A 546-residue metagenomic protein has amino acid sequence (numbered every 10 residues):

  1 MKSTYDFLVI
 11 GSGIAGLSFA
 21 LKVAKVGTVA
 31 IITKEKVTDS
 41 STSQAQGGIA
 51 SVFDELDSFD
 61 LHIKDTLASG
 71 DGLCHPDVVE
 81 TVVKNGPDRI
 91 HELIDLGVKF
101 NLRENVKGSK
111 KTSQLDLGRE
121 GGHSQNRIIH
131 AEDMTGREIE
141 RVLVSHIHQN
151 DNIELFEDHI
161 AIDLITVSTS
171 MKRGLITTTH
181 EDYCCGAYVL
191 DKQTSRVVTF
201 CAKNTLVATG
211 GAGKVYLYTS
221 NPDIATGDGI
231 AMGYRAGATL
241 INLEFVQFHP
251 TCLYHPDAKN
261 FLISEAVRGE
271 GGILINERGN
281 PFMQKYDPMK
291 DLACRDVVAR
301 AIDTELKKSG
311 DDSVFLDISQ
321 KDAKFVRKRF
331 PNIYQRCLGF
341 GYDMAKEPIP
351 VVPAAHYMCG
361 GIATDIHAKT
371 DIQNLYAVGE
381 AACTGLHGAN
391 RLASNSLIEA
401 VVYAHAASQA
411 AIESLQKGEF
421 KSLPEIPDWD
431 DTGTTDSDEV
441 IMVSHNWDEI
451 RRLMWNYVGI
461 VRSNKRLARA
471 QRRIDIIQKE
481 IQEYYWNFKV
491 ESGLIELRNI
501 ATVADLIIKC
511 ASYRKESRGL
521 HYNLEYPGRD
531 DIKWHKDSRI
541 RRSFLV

Functional and structural regions predicted by a protein language model:
M1-Y5, K22, V37-D39, S43-A50 (+7 more regions): Glycine- and aromatic-enriched mobile tails/lids
K2-Y5, T194-N204, D371-I372: Core beta-strand elements of the Rossmann-like FAD/NAD(P) dinucleotide-binding domain in flavoenzyme oxidoreductases
F7-I31: N-terminal Rossmann-like FAD-binding beta1-loop-alpha1 element of flavoenzymes
E35-L67, D71, Q247-P250, A258-F261: Conserved N-terminal glycine-rich FAD pyrophosphate-binding loop of Rossmann-like flavoproteins
V37, M232, A238-E347, A410-K417: An anion/pyrophosphate-binding glycine-rich loop and adjacent beta-alpha core in soluble alpha-beta enzymes
C74-P87, R127-S145, F156, T219-G227 (+2 more regions): Short beta-strand to alpha-helix junction loop
I94-R196, C201, A208, C252-H255: Conserved redox-cofactor binding core of oxidoreductases
N204-F261, K290, K308, S394-A406: Glycine-rich loop(s) and the adjacent beta-strand/alpha-helix scaffold that form part
